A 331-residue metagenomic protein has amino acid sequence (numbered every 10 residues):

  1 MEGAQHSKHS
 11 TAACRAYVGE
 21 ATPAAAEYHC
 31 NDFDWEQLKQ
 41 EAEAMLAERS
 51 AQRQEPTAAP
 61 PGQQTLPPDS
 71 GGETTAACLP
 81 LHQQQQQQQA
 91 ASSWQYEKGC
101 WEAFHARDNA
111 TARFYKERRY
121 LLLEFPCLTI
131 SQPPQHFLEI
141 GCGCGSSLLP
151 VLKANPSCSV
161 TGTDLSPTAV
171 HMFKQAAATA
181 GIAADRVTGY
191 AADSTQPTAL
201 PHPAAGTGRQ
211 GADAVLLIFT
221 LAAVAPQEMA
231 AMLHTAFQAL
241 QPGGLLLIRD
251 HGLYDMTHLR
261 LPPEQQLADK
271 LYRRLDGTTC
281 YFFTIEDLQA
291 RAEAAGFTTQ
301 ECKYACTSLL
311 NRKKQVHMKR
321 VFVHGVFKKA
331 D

Functional and structural regions predicted by a protein language model:
E2-P80, Q88-Q135, C144-P201, Q227 (+1 more regions): Class I (Rossmann-like) S-adenosyl-L-methionine-dependent methyltransferase catalytic domain, capturing the SAM-binding
Q83: Active-site microenvironment for binding and transforming phosphate-containing groups
E139: Class I SAM-dependent methyltransferase core
T168-V170, T220-V224, L233: Conserved SAM-binding loop
A199-V215: A short acidic, Gly/Pro-enriched loop at the edge of an enzyme's catalytic core that lines a small-molecule cofactor
A212-E228: A short SAM/SAH-binding and catalytic strip from SAM-dependent methyltransferases
A230-L245: A short glycine-rich, Lys/Arg-flanked "PGG" loop and its adjoining helix->strand segment in the class I
